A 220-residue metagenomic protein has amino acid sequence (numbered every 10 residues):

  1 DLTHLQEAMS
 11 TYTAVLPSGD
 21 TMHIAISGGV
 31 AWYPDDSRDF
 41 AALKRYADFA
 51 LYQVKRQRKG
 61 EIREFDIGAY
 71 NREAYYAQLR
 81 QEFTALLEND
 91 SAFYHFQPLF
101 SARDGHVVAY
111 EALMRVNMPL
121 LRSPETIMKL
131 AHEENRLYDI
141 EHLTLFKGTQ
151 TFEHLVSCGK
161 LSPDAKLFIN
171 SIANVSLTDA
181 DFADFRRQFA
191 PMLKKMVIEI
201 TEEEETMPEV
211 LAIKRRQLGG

Functional and structural regions predicted by a protein language model:
D1-A8, V210: Short helix/loop segment flanking the catalytic signature motif in cyclic-nucleotide metabolism enzymes
H4-E7, D20, A25-D35, A42-Q57 (+8 more regions): Cyclic nucleotide signaling catalytic output domains
Y12, A31, Q97-L99, R115 (+1 more regions): Output-coupling edge of small sensory domains
M22-S27, A92, Y110, A165-L167 (+1 more regions): PAS and PAS-like sensory/regulatory domains
A41-A42, G60, V108-E111, K195: Short beta-strand edge/capping elements of PAS-family sensory modules
Y75-H132, N170, E199: Active-site core of bacterial EAL-family cyclic-dinucleotide phosphodiesterase domains
H106-V108, L137-I213: Catalytic core of bacterial c-di-GMP phosphodiesterases, primarily the EAL and HD-GYP domains, capturing alpha-helical
K214-G220: Short beta-strand/loop segments at the ligand-binding rim of alpha/beta enzyme cores
